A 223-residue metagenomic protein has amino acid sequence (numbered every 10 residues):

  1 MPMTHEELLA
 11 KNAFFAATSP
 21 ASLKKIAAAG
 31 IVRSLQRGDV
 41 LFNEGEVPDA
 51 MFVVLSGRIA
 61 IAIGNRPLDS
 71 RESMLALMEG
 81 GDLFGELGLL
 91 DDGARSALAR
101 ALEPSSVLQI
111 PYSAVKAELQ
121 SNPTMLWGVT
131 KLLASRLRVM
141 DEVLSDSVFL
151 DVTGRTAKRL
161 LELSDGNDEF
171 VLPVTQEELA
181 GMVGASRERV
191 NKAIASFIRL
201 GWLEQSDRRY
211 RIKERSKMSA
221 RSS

Functional and structural regions predicted by a protein language model:
M1-R37, G88-L90, S121: Cyclic nucleotide-binding regulatory module and flanking cytosolic helices
L23, V115-K116, M218: A generic structural signal for short hydrophobic patches within well-formed alpha-helices
G38, D49-G64, G80-G81: Glycine- and acidic-residue-biased ligand/ion/polar-headgroup-sensing regions
L41-E46: Short phosphate-coordinating micro-motif centered on Lys-Gly-acidic
M74-K131: Cyclic-nucleotide recognition modules
M140-V152: Short, Lys/Arg-enriched, Trp-marked, Pro/Gly-tolerant hinge/linker segments that flank
L150-R155, L160-S223: Phosphate-/nucleic-acid-contacting segments
